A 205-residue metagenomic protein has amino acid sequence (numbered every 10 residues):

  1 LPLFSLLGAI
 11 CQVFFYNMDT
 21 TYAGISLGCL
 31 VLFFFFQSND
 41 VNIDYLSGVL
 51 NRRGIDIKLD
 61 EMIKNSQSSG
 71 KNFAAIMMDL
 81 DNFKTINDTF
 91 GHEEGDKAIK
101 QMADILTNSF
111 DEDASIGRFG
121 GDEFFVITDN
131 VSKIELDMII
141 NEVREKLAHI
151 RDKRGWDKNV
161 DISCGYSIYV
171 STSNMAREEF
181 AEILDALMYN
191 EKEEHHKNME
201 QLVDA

Functional and structural regions predicted by a protein language model:
L1-V41: Interfacial "cap-and-anchor" motif at the non-cytosolic start of specific transmembrane alpha-helices
D19-Y22, S26, A98, I139 (+1 more regions): DHp/HisKA histidine-phosphotransfer helix
D40-N51: A cytosolic-side transmembrane-helix exit/cap motif
N51-A74, D81-D111, G117-G121, F125-V126 (+3 more regions): Conserved long alpha-helical elements within nucleotide-processing catalytic cores of c-di-GMP signaling and class III
V126-V131, I168-V170: Short beta-strand-to-loop capping motifs
D137-R144, A148-G155, Y169-V203: Catalytic-core segments of nucleotide cyclases and related cyclic-nucleotide turnover enzymes
K158-S163: PAS and PAS-like sensory/regulatory domains
